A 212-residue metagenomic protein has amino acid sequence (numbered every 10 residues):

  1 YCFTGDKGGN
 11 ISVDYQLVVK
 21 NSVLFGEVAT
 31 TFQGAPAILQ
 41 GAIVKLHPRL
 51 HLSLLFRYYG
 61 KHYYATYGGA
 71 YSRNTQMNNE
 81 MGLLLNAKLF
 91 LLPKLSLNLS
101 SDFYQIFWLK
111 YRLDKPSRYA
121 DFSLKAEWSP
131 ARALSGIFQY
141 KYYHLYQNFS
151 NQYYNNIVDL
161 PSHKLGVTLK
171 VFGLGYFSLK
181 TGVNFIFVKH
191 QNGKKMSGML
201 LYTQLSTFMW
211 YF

Functional and structural regions predicted by a protein language model:
C2-N10, D14-F212: Exposed, low-structure sequence patches enriched in small/polar residues
